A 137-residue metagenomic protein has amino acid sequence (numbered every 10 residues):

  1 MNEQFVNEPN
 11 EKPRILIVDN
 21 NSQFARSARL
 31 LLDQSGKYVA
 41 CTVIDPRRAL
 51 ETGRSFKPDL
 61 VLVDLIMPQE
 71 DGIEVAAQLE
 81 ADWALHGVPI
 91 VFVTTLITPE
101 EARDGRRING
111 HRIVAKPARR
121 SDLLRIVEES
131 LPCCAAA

Functional and structural regions predicted by a protein language model:
M1-L16, R119-A137: Non-catalytic signal-transmission and effector/linker regions of two-component phosphorelay proteins
S22-C41: Two-component/phosphorelay signaling modules centered on CheY-like receiver
T42-L60: Acidic, metal-coordinating helix/loop segments flanking the phosphotransfer/catalytic sites of two-component signaling
I44-R48, D71-A77: Acidic catalytic/metal-coordinating carboxylates
K57-D59, A84-P89: His-Asp phosphorelay/catalytic-motif detector in bacterial-type signaling
D64, T94: Active-site residues of response regulator receiver
P68-Q69, T98: The feature encodes the CheY-like receiver
E74, I97-A115, S121, R125: Alpha4 helix (beta4-alpha4-beta5 surface) of REC/receiver domains from two-component response regulators
